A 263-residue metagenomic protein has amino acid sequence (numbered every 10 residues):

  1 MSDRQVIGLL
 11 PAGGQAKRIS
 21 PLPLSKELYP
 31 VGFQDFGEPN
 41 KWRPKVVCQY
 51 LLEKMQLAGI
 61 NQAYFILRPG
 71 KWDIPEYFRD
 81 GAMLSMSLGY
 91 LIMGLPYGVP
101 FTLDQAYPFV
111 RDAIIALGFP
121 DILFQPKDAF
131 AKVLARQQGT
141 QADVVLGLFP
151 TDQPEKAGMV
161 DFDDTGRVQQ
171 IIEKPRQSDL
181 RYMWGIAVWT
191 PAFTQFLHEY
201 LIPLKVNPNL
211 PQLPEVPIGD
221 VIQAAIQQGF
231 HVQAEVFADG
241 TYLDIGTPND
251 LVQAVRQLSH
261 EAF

Functional and structural regions predicted by a protein language model:
M1-P11, A16-P23, P30-L117, Q125-D128: Conserved N-terminal catalytic core of the sugar/cofactor nucleotidyltransferase
L28, V160-F162, A234: A structural signal for short hydrophobic beta-strand segments in well-ordered beta-sheet cores
P69, G94, D152, P217 (+1 more regions): Short beta->alpha linker loops
P69, Q125, V188-W189, G246: A conserved hydrophobic position in a structured secondary element of the catalytic/binding core that shapes
P120: Short acidic donor-binding/metal-coordinating loop in glycosyltransferase active sites
P126-E155: Conserved donor-nucleotide/metal-binding helix-loop-beta segment in metal-dependent transferases, i.e., the alpha-helix
Q138, R167-Y242, N249-F263: Catalytic-core segments of class I nucleotidyltransferases/pyrophosphorylases that form NMP-activated intermediates
V144, Q153-L180: Anionic-ligand binding region
